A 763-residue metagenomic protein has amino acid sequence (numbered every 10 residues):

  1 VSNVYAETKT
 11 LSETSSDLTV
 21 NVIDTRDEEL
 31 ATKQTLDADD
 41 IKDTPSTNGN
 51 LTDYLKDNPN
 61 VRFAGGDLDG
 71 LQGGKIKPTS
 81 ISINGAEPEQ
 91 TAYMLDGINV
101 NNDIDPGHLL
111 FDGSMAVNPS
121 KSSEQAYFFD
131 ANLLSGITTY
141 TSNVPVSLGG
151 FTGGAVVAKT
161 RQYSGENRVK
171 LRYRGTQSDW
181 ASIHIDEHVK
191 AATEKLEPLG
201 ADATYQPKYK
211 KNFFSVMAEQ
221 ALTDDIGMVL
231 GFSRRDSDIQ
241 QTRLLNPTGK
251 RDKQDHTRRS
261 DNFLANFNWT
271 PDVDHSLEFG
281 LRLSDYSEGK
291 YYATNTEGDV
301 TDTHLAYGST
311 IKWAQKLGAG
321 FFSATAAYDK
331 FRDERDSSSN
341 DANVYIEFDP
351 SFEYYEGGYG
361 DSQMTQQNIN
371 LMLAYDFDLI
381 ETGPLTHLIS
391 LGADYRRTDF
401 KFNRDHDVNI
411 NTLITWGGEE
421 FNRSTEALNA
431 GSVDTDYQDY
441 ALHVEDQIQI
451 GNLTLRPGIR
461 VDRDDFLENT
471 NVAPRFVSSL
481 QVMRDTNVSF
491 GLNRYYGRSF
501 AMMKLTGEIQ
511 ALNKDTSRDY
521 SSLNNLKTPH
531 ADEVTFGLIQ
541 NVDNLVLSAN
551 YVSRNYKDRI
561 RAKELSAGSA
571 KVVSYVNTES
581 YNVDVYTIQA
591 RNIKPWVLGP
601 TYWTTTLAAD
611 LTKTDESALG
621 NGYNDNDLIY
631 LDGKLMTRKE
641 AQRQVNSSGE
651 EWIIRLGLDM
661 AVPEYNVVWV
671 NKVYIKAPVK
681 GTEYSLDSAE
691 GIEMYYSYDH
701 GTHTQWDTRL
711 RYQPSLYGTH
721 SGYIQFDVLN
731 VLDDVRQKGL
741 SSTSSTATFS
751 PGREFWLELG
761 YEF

Functional and structural regions predicted by a protein language model:
T10, R26-P145, A155, L199 (+1 more regions): Periplasmic N-terminal accessory/gating domains of Gram-negative outer-membrane beta-barrel systems
L51, I81-S82, S123-F128, G136-T139 (+2 more regions): N-terminal periplasmic accessory domains that precede and gate Gram-negative outer-membrane beta-barrel machines
N167-K170, A203-S287, H304-L317: Transmembrane beta-barrel wall of Gram-negative outer-membrane proteins
L230, N266-Y286, V300-L467, T587-L598 (+1 more regions): Face-selective signature of the C-terminal outer-membrane beta-barrel domain
S323-A327, D333, S337, S521-N582 (+1 more regions): Membrane-embedded beta-barrel scaffold of Gram-negative outer-membrane proteins
Q366-N368, P384-L388, D394-R396, L428-V546 (+1 more regions): Structural signature of Gram-negative outer-membrane beta-barrels, strongest in the C-terminal barrel of TonB-dependent
Q449-N452, Y551-N555, A567-S685: Gram-negative outer-membrane beta-barrel transporters
A562, Y674-A689, Y712-F763: C-terminal beta-signal and adjacent terminal beta-strands/loops of Gram-negative outer-membrane beta-barrel proteins
